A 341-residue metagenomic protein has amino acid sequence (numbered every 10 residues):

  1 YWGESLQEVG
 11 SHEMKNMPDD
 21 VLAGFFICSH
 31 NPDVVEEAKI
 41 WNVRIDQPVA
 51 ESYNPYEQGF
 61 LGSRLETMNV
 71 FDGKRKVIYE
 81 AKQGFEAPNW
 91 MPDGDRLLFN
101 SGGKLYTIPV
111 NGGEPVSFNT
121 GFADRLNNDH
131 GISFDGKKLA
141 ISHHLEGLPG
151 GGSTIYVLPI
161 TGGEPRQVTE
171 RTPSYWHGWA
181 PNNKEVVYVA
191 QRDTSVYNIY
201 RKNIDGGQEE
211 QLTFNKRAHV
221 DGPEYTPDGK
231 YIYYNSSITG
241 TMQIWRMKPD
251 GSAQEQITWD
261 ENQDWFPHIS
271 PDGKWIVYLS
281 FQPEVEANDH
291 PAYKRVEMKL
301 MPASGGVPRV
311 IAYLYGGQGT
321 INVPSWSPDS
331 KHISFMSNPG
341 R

Functional and structural regions predicted by a protein language model:
Y1-N54: Extracellular glycan-recognition regions
S52-D72: Blade/loop signatures of beta-propeller domains
Y53-G59, Y79, M91-P92, L97-G103 (+8 more regions): Beta-strand C-termini and the immediately following turn/loop, strongest in propeller blades
G62-R64, K104-Y106, P149-Y156, S195-Y200 (+4 more regions): Structural motif
T67-G84, V110-R125, L158-P173, N203-H219 (+2 more regions): Multi-bladed beta-propeller domains
K82-L98, D124-L139, R171-V189, K216-N235 (+2 more regions): Conserved beta-propeller blade repeats
W90, L148-P181: Right-handed parallel beta-helix
K294-G317, N322-P339: C-terminal closing repeat unit and adjoining cap/tail of repeat-based domains
